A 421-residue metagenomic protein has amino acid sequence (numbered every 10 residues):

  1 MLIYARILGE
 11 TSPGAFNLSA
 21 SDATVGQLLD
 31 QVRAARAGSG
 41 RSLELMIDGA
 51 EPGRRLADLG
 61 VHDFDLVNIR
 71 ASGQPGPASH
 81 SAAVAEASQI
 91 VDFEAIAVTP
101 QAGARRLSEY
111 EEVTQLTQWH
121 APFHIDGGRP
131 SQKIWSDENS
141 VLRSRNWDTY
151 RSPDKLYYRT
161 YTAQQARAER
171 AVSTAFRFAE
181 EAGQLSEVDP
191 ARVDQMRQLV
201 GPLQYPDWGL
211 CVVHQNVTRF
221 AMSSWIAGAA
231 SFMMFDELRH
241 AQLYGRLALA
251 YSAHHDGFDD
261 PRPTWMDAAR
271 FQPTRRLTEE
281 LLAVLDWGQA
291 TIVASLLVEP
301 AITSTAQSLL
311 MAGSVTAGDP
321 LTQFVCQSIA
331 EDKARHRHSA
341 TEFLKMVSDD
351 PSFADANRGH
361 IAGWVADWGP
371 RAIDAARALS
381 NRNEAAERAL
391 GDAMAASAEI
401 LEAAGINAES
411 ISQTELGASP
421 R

Functional and structural regions predicted by a protein language model:
M1-L18: Eukaryote-biased recognition of intrinsically disordered, low-complexity regulatory segments
G9-P13, R41-V61: Short acidic beta-strand-loop surface patches of small beta-rich interaction domains
A20-G40: Short amphipathic, charge-patterned alpha-helical segments
G73-P206, A221, G257, D350-R421: Terminal targeting/low-complexity segments that flank the catalytic cores of oxidoreductases
T149-Y150, Q195-V200, S223-L238, D319-A334 (+1 more regions): Alpha-helical scaffold segments that form or flank carboxylate-/histidine-based iron centers
P190-A269: Long, hydrophobic, well-ordered secondary-structure blocks that form the structural core and pocket-lining surfaces
A250, D256-E331: Active-site-proximal alpha-helical scaffolds that flank and shape metal-associated catalytic sites
E299-S380: Long, repeat-rich segments with strong aromatic
